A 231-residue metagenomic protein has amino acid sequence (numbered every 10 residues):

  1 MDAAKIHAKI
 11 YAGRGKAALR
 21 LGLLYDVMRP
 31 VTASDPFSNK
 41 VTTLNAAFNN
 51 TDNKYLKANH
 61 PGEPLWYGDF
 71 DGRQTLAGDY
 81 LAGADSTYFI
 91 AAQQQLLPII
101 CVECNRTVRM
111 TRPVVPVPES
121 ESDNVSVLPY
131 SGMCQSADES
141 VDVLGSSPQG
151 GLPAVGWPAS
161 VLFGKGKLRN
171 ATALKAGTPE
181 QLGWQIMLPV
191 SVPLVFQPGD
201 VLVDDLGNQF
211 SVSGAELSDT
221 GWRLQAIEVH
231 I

Functional and structural regions predicted by a protein language model:
M1-R20, H230-I231: Short, intrinsically disordered N-terminal pre-domain segments
G15-L24, P30-P36: Short Lys/Arg-enriched alpha/beta "domain-start" segment
P30-I231: Short, conserved turn/kink motifs that form compact alpha/beta structural patches or helix kinks used as
